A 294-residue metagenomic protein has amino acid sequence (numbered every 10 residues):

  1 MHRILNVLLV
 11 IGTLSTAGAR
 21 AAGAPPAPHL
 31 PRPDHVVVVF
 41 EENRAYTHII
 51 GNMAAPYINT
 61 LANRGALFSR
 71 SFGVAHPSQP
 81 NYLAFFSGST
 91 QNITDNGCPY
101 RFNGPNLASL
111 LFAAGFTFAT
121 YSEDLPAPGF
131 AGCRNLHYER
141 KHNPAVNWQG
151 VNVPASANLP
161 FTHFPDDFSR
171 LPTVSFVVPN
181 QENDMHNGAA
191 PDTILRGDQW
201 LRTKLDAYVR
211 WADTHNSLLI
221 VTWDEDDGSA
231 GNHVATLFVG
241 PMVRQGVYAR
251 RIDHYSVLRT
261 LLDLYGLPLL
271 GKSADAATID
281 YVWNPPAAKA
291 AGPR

Functional and structural regions predicted by a protein language model:
M1-I4: Positively charged n-region of N-terminal signal peptides that target proteins for export
N6-T16: Bacterial N-terminal signal peptides
A21-R294: N-terminal pro-sequences and low-complexity stem/linker regions of secreted or lumenal proteins
